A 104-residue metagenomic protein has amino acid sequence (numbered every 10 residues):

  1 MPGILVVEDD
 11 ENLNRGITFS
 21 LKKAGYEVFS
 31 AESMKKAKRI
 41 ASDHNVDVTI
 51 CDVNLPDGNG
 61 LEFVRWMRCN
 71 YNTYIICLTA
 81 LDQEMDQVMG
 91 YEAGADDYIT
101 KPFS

Functional and structural regions predicted by a protein language model:
M1-S104: N-terminal/domain-start alpha-helical segments
